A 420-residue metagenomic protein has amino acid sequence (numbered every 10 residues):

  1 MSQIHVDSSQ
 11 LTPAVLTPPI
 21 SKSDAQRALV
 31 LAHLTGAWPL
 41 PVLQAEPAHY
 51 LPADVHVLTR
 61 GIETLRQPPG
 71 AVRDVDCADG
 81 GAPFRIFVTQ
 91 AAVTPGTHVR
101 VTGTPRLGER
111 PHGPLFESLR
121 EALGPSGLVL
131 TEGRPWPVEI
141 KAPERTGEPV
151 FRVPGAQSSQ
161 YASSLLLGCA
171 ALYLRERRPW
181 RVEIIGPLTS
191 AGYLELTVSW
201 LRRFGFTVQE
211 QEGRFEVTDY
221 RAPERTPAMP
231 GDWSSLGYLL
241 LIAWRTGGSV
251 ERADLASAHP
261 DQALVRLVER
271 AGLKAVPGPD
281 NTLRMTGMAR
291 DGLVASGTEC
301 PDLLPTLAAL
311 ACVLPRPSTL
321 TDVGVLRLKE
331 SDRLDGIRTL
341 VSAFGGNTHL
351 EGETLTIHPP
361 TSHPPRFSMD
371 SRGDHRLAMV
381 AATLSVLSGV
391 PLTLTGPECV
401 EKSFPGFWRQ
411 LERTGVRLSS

Functional and structural regions predicted by a protein language model:
M1-S420: Short, structured segments at the rim of ligand-binding sites
